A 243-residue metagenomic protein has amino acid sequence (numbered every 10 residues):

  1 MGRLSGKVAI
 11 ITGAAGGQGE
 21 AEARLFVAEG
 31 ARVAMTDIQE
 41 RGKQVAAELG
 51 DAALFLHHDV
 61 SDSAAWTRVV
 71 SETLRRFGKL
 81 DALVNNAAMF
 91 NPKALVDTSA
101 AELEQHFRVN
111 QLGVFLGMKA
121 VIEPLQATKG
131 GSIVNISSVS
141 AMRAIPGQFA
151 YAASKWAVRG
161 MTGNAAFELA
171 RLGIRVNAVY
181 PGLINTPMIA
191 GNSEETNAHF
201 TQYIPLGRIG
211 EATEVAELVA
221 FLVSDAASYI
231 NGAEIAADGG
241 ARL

Functional and structural regions predicted by a protein language model:
R3-A34: Canonical Rossmann dinucleotide-binding motif of NAD(H)/NADP(H)-dependent dehydrogenases/reductases, specifically
A94-L95, E102-F107, I189, T196 (+1 more regions): Substrate-binding pocket helix/loop in short-chain dehydrogenase/reductase
M118, S154, T162: Active-site helix of classical SDR
E123, F167-E168, S228: Alpha-helical segment proximal to the catalytic Tyr-Lys
S138: Residue(s) in the substrate-gating loop at a strand-loop-helix junction that position the organic substrate next
M142-R143, A220, N231-L243: Short C-terminal tail/terminal secondary-structure segment of NAD(P)H-dependent dehydrogenase/reductase domains
A170, R175, I230-G232: Short, small/polar-rich loop/turn modules that mediate ligand/substrate recognition or access, typified
